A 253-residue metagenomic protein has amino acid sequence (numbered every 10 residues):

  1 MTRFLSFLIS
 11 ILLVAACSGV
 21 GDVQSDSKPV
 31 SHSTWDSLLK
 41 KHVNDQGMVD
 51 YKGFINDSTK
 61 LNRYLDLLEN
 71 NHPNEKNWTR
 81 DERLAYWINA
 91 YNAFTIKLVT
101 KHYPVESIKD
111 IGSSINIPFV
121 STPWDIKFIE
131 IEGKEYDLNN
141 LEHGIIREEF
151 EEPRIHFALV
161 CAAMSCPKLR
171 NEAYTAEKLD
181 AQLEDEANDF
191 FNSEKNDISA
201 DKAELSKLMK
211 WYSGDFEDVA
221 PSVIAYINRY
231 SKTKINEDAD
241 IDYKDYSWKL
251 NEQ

Functional and structural regions predicted by a protein language model:
T2-S10: Sec-dependent signal peptide recognition, specifically the positively charged N-region followed immediately by
I9-L12, K40: Exposed boundary/loop context
A15-A16: C-terminal motif of bacterial Sec signal peptides marking the signal peptidase cleavage site
V20-Q253: Interaction/scaffold regions that mediate signaling and macromolecular assembly across diverse proteins
